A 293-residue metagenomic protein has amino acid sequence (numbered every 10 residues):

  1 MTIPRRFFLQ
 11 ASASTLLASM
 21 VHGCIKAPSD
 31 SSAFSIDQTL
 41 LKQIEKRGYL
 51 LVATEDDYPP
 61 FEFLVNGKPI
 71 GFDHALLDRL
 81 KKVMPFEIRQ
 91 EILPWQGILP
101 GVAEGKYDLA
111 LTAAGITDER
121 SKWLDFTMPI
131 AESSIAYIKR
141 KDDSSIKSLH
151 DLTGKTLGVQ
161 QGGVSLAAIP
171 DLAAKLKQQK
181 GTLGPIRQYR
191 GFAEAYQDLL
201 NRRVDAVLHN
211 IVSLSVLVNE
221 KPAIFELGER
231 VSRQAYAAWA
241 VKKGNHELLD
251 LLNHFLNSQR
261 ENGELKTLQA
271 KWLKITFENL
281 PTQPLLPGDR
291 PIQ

Functional and structural regions predicted by a protein language model:
M1-S19, G23-I25: N-terminal secretory signal peptides and thylakoid transit peptides that target proteins across membranes
P4, D78, K82, E87-D151 (+2 more regions): Acidic, polar ligand-binding/catalytic clefts
I25-S29, F34-S35, H74-V83, D143-I146 (+4 more regions): Extended ligand-binding regions for polar small-molecule ligands
S32-A113, L252: Extracytoplasmic small-molecule ligand-binding "clamshell" domains of the periplasmic binding protein/Venus flytrap
D56, A131-K139, I211, S215-N257 (+1 more regions): Periplasmic-binding protein-like
L77-M84, S165-Q188, V218-E220: Ligand-binding cleft/hinge of the Venus flytrap
Q90-P100, I186-Q197: Short helix-initiation/N-cap motifs at beta->coil->alpha
G97-P100, A114-K122, A168-K175, Q197-R233: A ligand-binding cleft/hinge motif common to bilobed small-molecule-binding domains
